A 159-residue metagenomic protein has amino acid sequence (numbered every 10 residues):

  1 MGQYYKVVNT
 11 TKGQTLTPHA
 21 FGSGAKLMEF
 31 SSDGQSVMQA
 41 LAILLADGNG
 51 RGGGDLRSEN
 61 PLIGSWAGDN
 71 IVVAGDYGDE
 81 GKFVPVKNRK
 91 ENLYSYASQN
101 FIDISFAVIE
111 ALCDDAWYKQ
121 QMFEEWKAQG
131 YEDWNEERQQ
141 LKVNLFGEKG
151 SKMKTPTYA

Functional and structural regions predicted by a protein language model:
M1-G22: Short, extreme N-terminal segment that most often corresponds to the first beta-strand
T17-H19, S23-G34: Short, surface-exposed structural microsegments at secondary-structure boundaries
E29-A159: Low-complexity intrinsically disordered segments
